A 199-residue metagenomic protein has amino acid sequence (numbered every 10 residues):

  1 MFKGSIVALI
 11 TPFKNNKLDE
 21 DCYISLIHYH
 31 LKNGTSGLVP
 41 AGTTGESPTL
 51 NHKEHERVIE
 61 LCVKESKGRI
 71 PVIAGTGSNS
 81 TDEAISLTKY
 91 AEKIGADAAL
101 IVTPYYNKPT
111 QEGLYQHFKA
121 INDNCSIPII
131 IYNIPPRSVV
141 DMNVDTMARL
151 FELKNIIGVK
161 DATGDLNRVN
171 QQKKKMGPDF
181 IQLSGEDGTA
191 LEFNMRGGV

Functional and structural regions predicted by a protein language model:
M1-V7, T11-D141, M147-A148: Active-site beta->alpha loop and helix N-cap motifs at the rims of alpha/beta catalytic domains
D123-N124, R137-V199: Catalytic alpha/beta core domains of metabolic enzymes, predominantly
